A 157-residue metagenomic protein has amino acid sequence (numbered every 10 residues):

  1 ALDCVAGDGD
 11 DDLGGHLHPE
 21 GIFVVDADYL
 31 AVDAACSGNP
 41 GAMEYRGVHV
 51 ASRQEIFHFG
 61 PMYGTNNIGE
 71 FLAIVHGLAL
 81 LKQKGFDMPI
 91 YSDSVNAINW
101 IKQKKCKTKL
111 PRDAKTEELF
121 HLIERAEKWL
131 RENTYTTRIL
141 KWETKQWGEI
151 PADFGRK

Functional and structural regions predicted by a protein language model:
A6-D10: Intrinsic low-complexity, disordered N-terminal segments enriched in polar/charged/small residues
D12-G14, S37, I74, A97: General alpha-helical segment detector with a strong preference for membrane-spanning helices and helix-boundary regions
G15, P19-I68, L80: RNase H-like nuclease fold core
A35-N39, A79-G155: RNase H catalytic domain
G69-G77: An active-site-proximal "capping" alpha-helix that borders the catalytic cofactor pocket
